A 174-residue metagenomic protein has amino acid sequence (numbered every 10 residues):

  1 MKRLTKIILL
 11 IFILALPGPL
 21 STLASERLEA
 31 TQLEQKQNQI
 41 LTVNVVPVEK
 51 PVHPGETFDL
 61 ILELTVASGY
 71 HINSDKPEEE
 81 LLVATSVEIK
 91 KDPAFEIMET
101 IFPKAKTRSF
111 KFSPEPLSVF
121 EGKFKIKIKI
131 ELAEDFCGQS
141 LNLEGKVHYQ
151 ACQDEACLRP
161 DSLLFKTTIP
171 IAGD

Functional and structural regions predicted by a protein language model:
M1-K6: Positively charged n-region of N-terminal signal peptides that target proteins for export
I8-S21: Bacterial N-terminal signal peptides
L23-D174: Extracellular/lumen-exposed scaffold segments
